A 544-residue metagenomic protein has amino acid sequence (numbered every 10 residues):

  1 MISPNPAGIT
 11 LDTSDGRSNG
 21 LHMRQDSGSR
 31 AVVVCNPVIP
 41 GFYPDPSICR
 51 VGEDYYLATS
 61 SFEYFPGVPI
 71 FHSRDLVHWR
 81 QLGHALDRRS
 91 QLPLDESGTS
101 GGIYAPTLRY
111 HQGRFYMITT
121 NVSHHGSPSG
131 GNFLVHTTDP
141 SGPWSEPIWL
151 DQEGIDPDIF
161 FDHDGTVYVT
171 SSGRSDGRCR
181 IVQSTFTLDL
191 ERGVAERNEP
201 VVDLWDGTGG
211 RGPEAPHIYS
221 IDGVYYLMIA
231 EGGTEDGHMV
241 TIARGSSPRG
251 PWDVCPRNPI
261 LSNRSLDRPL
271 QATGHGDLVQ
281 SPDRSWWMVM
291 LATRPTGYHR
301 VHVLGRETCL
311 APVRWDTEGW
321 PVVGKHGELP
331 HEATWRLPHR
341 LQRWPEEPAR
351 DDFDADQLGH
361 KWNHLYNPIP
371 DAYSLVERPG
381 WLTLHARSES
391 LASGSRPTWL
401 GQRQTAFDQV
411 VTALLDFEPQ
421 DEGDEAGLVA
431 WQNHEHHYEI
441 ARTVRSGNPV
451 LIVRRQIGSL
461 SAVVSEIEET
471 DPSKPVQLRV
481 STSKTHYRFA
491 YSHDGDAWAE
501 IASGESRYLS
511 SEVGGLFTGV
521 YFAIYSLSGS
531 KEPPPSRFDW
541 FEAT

Functional and structural regions predicted by a protein language model:
M1-T544: Carbohydrate-active catalytic/glycan-binding domains of CAZyme proteins, especially the secreted or lumenal ectodomains
